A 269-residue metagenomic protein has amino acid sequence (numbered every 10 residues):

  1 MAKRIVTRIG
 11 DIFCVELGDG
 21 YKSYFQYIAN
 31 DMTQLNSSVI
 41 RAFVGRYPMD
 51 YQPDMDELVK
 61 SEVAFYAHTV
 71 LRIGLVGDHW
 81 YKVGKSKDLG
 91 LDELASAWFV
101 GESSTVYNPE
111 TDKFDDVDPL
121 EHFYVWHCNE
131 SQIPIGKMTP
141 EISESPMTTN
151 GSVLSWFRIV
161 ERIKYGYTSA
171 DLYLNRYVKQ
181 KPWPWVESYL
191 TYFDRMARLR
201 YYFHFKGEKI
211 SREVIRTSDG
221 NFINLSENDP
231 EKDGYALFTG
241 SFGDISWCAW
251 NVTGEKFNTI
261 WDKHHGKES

Functional and structural regions predicted by a protein language model:
M1-R46: Short N-terminal edge-element motif at the start of the domain
S23-F25, R212, W250: Short beta-strand segments
F25-Q26, A197-K206, V214: Broad, structure-driven detector of short, well-ordered beta-strand segments within folded domains
N36-Y81, F205-S246: Acidic, aromatic-enriched beta-alpha/helix-loop junctions
P48-Y173: Intrinsically disordered, low-complexity, charged/polar segments
L174-R200: Negatively charged, low-complexity tracts enriched in Asp/Glu with abundant Ser/Thr
T239-S269: Short, compact, well-ordered microdomains
